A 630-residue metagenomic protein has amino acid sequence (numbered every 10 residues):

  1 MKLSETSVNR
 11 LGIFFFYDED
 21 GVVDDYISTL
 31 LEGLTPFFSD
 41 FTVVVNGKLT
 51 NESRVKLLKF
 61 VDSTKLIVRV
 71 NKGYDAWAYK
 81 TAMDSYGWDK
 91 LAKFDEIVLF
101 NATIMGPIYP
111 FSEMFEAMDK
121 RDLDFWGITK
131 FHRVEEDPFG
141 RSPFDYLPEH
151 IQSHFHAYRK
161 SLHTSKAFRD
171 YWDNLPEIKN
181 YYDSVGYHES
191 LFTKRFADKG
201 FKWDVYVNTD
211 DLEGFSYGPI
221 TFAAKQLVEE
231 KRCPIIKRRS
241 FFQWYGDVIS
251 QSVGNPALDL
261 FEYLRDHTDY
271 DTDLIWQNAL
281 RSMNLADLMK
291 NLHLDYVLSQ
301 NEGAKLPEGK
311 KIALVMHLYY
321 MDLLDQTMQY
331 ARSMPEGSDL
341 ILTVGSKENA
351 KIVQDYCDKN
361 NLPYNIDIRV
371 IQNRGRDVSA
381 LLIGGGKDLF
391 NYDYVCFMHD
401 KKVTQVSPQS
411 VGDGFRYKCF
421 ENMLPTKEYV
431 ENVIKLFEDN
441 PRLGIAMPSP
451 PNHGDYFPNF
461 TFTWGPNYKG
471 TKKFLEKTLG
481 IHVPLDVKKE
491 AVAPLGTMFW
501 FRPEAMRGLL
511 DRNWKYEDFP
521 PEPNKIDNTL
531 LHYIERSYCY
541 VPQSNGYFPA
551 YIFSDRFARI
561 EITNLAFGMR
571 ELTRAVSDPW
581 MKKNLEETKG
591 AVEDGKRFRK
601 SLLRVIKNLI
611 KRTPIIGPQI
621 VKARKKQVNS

Functional and structural regions predicted by a protein language model:
M1-S630: ER/Golgi luminal nucleotide-sugar-dependent glycosyltransferases, focusing on the catalytic module
